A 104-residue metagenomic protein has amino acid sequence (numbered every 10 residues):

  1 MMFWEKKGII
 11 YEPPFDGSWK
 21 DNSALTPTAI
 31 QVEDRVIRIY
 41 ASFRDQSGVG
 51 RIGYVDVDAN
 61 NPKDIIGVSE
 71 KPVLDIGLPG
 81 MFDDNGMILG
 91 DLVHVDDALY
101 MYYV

Functional and structural regions predicted by a protein language model:
M1-N22, I30-N85, V93-V104: Beta-rich carbohydrate-recognition and catalytic domains
